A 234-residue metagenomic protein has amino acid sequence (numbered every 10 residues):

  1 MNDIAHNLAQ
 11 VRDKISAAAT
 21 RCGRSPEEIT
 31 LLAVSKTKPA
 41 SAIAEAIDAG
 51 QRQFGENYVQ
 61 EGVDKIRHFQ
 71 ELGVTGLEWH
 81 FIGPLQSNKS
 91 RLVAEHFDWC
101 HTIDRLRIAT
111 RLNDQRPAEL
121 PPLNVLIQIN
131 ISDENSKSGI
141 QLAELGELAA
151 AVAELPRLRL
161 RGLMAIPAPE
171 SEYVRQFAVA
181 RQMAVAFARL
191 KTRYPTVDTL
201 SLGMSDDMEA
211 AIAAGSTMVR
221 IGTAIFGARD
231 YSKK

Functional and structural regions predicted by a protein language model:
M1-D206, A214, F226: Conserved alpha/beta-domain cores
M1-N2, S232-K234: Short, Lys/Arg-enriched, disordered terminal segments
A210-A213, I221, I225-S232: Expand to "…catalyze enediolate/carbanion chemistry for C-C bond making/breaking, isomerization, decarboxylation
M218: Conserved N-terminal glycine/acidic-rich loop preference
